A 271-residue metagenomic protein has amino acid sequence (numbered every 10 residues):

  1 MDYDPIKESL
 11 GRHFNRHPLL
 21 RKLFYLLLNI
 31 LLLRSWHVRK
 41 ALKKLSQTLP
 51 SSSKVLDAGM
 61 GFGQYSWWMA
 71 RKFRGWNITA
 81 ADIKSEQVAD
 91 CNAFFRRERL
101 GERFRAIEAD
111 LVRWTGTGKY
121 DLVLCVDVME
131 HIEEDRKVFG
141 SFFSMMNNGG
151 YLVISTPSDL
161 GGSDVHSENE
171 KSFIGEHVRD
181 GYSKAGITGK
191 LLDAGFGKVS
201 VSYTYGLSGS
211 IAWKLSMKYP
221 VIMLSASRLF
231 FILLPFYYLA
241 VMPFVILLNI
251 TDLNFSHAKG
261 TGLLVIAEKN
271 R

Functional and structural regions predicted by a protein language model:
D2-A41, Q64, I83-Q87, F94 (+3 more regions): S-adenosyl-L-methionine-dependent methyltransferase catalytic module, highlighting the catalytic core
L42-P50: Glycine-rich helix-loop-beta junction characteristic of Rossmann-like nucleotide cofactor-binding loops
A58: Conserved beta-strand/loop positions that form the S-adenosyl-L-methionine
G61: Conserved glycine-rich SAM-binding loop
Q64, W68, G75-L111: Class I SAM-dependent methyltransferase SAM/SAH-binding core
R113-T117: Short conserved loop adjoining the S-adenosyl-L-methionine
L124: A conserved beta-strand element that flanks and buttresses the S-adenosyl-L-methionine
V128: Hydrophobic adenine-recognition pocket in adenosine-nucleotide-binding enzymes
